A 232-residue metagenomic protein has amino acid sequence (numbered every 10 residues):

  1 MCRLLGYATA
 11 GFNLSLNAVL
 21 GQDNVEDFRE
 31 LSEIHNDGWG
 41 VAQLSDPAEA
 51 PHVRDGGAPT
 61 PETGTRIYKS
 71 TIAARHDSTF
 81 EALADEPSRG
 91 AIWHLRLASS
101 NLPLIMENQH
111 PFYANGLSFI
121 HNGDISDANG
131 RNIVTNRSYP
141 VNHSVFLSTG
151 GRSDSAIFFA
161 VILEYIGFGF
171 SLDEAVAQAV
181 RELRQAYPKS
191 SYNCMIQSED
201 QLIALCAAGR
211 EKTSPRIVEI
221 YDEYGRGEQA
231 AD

Functional and structural regions predicted by a protein language model:
M1-R75, A204, G209-S214: Extreme N-terminus nucleophile/cap motif
C2, Q109-I125, R181-D232: Conserved catalytic micro-motifs used in adenylation/nucleotidyl-transfer and phosphoryl/amide- and methyl-transfer
N36, D85-G90, A114: Short connector loops at helix/strand junctions that flank enzyme active sites, especially segments positioning acidic
W39-G40, G90-H94: A short, Trp-centered hydrophobic/proline-enriched beta-strand micro-motif
V41, G123, F158: Residue-level signal for inorganic ion chemistry
S70-A82, W93-N115, T135-H143: Short acidic (Asp/Glu) patches
D77-T79, R131-I133, R137-Y139, T213-D222: A short, polar/proline- and glycine-enriched secondary-structure boundary/capping micro-motif
S126-S198: Short histidine
